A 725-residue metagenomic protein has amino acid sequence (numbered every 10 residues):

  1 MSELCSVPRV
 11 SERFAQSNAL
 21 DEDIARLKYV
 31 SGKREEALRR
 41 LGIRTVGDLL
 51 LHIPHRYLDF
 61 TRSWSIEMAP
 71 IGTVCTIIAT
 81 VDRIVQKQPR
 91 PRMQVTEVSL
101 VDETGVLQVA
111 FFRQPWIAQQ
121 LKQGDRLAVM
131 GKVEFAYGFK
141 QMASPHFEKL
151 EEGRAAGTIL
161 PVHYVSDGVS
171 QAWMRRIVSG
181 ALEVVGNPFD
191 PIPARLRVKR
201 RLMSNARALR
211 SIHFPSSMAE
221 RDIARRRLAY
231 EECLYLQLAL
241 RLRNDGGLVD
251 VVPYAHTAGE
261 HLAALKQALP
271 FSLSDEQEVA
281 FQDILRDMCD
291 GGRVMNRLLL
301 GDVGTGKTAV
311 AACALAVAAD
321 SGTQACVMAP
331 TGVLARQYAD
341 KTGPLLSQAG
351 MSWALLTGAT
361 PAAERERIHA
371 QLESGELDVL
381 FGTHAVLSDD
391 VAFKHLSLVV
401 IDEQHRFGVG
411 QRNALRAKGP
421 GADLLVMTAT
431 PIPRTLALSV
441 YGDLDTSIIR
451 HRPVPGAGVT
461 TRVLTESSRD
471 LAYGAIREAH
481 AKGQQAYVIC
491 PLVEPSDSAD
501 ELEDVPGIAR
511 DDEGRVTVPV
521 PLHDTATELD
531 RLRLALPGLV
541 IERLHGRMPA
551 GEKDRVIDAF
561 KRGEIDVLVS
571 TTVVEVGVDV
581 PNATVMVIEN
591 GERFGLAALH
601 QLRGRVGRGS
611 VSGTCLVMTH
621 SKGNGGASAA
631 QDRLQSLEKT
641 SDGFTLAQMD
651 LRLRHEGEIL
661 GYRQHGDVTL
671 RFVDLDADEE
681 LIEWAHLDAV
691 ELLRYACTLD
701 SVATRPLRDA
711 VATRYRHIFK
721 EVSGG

Functional and structural regions predicted by a protein language model:
M1-K28, E36, L236, G246: Long, highly charged, low-complexity intrinsically disordered interaction regions that mediate electrostatic DNA/RNA
R34, I71, K87-A268, Y662: Upstream accessory/linker segments immediately N-terminal to the RecA-like ATPase cores of bacterial MutS and a subset
H52-D82: OB-fold nucleic-acid-binding modules
T80, K132-V133, A239, G591 (+1 more regions): Short, surface-exposed secondary-structure boundary micro-motifs
F271-M295, A309: N-terminal pre-P-loop "Q-motif" helix
D290-Q635, T698: Inter-lobe coupling/hinge segments of SF2-like helicase ATPases
D558-P581, M586-E589, G604, R608 (+2 more regions): Accessory helical-bundle/CTD segments and flexible terminal tails appended to RecA-like ATPase motors
